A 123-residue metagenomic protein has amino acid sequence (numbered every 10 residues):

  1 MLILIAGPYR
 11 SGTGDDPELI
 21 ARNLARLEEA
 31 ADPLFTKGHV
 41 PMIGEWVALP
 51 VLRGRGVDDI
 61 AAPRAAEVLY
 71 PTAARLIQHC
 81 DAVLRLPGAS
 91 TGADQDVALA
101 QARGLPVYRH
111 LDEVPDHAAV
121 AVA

Functional and structural regions predicted by a protein language model:
M1-A123: Catalytic phosphate/metal-binding cores of nucleic-acid and nucleotide-processing enzymes, i.e., regions that mediate
